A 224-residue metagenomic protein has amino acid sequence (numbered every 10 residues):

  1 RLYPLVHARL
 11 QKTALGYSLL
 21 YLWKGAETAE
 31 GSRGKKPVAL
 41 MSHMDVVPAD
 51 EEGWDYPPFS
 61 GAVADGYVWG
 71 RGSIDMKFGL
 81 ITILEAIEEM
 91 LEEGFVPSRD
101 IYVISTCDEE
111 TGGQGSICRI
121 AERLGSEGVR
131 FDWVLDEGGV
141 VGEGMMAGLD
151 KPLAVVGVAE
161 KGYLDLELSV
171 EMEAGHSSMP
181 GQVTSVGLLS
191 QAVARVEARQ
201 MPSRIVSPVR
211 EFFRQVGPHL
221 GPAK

Functional and structural regions predicted by a protein language model:
R1-R71, E92-P97: Acidic/His- and Gly-rich active-site-bordering loop/insert found across diverse amide/peptide-bond hydrolases
W23, E27, I87, L91 (+2 more regions): Sec/Tat-exported extracytoplasmic proteins
R33-V38, A64-D65, P97-I101, E127-D132 (+1 more regions): Short coil/turn connectors at secondary-structure junctions
P58, Y163-S169: Active-site-adjacent bridging/hinge elements
V68, I74-V155: Acidic/histidine-rich catalytic neighborhood of metal-dependent amide-processing enzymes
I74, E109, M172-S178: A generic structural motif
L124-D132, V140-K151, V156-D165, S177-K224: Acidic-enriched catalytic cores of C-N bond-cleaving enzymes acting on peptides and small amides
